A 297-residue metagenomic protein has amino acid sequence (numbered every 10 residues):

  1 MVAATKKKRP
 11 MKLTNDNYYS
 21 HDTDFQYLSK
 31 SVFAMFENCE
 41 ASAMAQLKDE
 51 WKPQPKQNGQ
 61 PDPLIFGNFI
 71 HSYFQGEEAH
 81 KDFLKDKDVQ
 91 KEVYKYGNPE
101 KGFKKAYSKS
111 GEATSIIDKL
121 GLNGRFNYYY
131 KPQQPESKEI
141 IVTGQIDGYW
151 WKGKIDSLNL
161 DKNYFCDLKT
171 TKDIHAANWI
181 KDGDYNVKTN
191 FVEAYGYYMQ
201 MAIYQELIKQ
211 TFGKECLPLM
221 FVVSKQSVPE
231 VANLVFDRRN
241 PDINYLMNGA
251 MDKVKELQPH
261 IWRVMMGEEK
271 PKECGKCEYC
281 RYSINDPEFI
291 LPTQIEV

Functional and structural regions predicted by a protein language model:
V2-K154: Metal-dependent nuclease catalytic cores that hydrolyze phosphodiester bonds in DNA/RNA, characterized by
G59, G102-K105, N178-Y195, R239: Short histidine-centered catalytic/ligand-binding loop motif
F74-E78, T170-D173, K209-G213, W262: Hydrophobic/aromatic-lined pockets within catalytic cores
D82, D173-A177, V228-E230: Short catalytic/ligand-binding loop motif for oxyanion handling, primarily in non-cytosolic enzymes, centered on
Y128-Q134, N159-D167, I208-L217: Secondary-structure boundary elements
I141-T143, K162, K169-D173, V223-Q226: Histidine- and/or cysteine-centered catalytic micro-motif in compact active-site loops
G153-V187: Conserved catalytic cores of phosphodiester-cleaving nucleases, focusing on short active-site segments
F191-Y198, I203-V297: Metal-dependent nuclease catalytic regions and adjoining charged, substrate-binding loops involved in nucleic-acid end
